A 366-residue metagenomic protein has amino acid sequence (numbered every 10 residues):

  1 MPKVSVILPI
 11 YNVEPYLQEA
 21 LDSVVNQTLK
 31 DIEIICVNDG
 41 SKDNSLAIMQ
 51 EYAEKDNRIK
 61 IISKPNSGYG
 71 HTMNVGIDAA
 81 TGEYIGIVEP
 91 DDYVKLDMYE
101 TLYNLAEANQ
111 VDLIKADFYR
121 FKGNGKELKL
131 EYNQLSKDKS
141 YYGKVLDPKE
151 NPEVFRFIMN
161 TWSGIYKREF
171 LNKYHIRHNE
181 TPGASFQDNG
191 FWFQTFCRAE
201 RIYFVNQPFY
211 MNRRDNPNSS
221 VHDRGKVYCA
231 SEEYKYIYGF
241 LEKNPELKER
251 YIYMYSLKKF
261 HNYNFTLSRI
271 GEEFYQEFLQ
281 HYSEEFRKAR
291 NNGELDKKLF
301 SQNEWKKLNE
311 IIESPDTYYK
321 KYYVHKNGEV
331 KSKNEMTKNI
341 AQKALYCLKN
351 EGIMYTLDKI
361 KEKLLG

Functional and structural regions predicted by a protein language model:
M1-V25: N-proximal low-complexity "stem/linker" segments adjacent to membrane-targeting elements
P2-V4, V25-C36, N44, D56-K60: Short loop->beta transition adjacent to catalytic acidic/histidine clusters or analogous donor-positioning motifs
S23, N38-A47, P65-S67, E89: A conserved acidic beta->alpha catalytic loop
L46-T81: Conserved donor nucleotide-binding strand/loop of the catalytic core
Y69, M73, P90-V205, Y210-V227: Donor-binding/catalytic cores of nucleotide-activated saccharide and glycerol-phosphate transferases/polymerases
I85: Short aromatic/hydrophobic "clamp" motif used to bind/position activated sugar donors
Q207-N216, V221-L247, Y253, K259-G293: Catalytic core of nucleotide-sugar-dependent glycosyltransferases
R269-G366: Membrane-interface aromatic/basic loop that binds lipid-linked glycans or pyrophosphate carriers, typified by
